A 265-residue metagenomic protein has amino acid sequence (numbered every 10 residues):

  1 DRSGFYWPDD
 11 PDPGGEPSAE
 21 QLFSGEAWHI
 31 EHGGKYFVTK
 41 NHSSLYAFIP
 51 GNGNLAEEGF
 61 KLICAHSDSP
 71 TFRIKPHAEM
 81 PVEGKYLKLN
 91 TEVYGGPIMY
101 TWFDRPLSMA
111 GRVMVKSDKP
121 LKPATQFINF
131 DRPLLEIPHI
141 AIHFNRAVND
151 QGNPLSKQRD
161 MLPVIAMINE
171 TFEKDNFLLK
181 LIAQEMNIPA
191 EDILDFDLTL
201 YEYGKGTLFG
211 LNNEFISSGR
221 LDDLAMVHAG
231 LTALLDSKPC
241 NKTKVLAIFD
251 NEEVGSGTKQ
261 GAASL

Functional and structural regions predicted by a protein language model:
D1-L265: N-terminal hydrophobic/helix-forming segments and targeting peptides
